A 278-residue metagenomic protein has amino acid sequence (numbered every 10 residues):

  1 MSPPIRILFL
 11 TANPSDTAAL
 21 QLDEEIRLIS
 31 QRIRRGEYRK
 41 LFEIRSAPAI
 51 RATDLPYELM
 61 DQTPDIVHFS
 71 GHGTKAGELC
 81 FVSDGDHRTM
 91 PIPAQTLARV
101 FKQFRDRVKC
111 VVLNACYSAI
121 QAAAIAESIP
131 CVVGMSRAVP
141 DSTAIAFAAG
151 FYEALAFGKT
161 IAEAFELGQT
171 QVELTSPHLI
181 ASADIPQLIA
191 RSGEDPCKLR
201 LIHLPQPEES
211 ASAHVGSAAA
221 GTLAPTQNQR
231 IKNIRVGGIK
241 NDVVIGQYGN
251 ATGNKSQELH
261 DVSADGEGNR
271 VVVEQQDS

Functional and structural regions predicted by a protein language model:
M1-A94: A domain-level signal for caspase-like cysteine endopeptidase catalytic cores and their zymogen-processing architecture
P3-F9, K109-V111, D242: Hydrophobic beta-strand segments of well-ordered beta-sheets in folded domains
L28, A124, G150, A154 (+2 more regions): Alpha-helical scaffold segments in soluble metabolic enzymes
R34-R39, F104-R105, S176: Alpha-helix termini
Y57, M90-F104, G158-I239, V244-G246 (+3 more regions): Caspase-like cysteine protease fold
F69-G150: Catalytic cores of nucleophile-dependent amide-cleaving enzymes
A146-G158, Q171: Solvent-exposed, amphipathic alpha-helical segments
